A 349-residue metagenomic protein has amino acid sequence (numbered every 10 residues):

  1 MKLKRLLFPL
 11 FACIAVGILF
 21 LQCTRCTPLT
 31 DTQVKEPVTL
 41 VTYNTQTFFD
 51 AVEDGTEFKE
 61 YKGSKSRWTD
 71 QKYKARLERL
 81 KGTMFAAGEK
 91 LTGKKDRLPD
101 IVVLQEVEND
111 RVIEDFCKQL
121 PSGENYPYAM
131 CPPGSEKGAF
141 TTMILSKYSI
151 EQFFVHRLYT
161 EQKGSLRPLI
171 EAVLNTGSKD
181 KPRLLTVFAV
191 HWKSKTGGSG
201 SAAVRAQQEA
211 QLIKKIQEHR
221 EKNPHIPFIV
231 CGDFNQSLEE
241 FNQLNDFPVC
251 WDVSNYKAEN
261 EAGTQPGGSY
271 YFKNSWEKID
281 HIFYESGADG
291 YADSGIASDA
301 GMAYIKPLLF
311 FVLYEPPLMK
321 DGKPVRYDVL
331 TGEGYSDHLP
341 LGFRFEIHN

Functional and structural regions predicted by a protein language model:
M1-T32: Bacterial Sec-dependent N-terminal signal peptides
F20-Q119, P133-E136, K320, Y327-D328 (+2 more regions): N-terminal, active-site-proximal structural segment of metallo-dependent hydrolase catalytic domains
R25-D31, Q217-F228, N235-N349: Metal-dependent phosphoester-hydrolase catalytic domains
T45, E106-V107, W192, D233-F234 (+1 more regions): Active-site metal-binding loops of divalent metal-dependent hydrolases
S64-Y73, L98-L104, C131-P132, Y159 (+4 more regions): Second-shell loop/turn segments in exported
R76-T83, L98, N109-V112, F116 (+5 more regions): Stable alpha-helical elements in mature extracytoplasmic
V107-W192: Structured beta-strand-rich core segments of catalytic domains in phosphoester-bond hydrolases
M130-C131, I170-T176, P182-A262: Extracytoplasmic, non-cytosolic globular domains
